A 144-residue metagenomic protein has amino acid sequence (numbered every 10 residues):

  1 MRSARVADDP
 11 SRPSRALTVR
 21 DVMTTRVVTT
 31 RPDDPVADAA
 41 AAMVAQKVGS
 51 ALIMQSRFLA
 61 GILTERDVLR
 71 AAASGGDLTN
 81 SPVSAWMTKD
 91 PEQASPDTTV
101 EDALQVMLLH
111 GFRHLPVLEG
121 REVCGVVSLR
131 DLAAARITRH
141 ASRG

Functional and structural regions predicted by a protein language model:
M1-G144: Tandem CBS (Cystathionine beta-synthase) repeat/Bateman regulatory domains
